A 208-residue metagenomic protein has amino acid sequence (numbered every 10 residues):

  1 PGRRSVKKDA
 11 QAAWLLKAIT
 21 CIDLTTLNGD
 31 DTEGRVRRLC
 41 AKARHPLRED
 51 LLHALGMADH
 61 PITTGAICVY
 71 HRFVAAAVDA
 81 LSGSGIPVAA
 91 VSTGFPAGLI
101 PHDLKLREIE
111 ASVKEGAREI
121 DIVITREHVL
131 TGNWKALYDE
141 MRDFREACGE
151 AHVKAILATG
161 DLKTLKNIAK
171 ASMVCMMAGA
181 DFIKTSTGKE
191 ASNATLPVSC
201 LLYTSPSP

Functional and structural regions predicted by a protein language model:
P1-G56, G65: Alpha/beta catalytic barrel-like cores
I19, A90, K184: Short glycine- and Lys/Arg-enriched binding-loop motifs that mark or flank ligand-binding interfaces
E33-P61, V74-D79, G83-I86, P101-K154 (+1 more regions): Alpha/beta enzyme core
P61-I67: Short active-site oxyanion
G85-T93: Short hydrophobic/aromatic-enriched beta-strand-loop microsegments
Y203-P208: Conserved small/polar residues in nucleotide/adenosyl-binding loops
